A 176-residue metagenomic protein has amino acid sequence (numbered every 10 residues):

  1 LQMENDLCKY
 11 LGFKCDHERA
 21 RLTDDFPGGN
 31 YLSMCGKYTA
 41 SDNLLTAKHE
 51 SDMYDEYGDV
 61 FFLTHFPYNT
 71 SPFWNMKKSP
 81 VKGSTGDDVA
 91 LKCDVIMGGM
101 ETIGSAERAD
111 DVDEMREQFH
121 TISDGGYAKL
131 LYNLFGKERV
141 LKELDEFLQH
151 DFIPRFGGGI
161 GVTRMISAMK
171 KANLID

Functional and structural regions predicted by a protein language model:
L1-Q2: Internal, well-ordered alpha/beta segment that forms a basic, Gly-enriched binding/recognition surface
N5-D176: A translation/RNA-centric and nucleic-acid-associated enzymatic feature enriched in Class II aminoacyl-tRNA synthetases
